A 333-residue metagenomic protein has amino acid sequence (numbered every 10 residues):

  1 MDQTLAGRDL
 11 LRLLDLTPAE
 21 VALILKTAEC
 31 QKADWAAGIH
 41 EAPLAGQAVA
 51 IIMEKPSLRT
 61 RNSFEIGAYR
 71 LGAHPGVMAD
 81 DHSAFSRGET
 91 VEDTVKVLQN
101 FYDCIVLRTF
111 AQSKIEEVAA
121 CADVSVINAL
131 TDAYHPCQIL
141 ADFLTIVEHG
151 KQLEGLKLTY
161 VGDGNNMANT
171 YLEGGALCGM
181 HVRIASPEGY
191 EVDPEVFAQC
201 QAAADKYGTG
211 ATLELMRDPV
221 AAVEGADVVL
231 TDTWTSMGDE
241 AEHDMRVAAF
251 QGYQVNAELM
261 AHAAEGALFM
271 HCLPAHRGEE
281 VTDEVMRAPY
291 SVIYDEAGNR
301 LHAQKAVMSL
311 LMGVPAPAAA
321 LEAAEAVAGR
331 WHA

Functional and structural regions predicted by a protein language model:
M1-N62, I66, Y134, E322: Positively charged, low-complexity intrinsically disordered leader regions
A48-F101: Active-site cofactor/substrate anionic-group-binding motifs, chiefly glycine- and Lys/Arg-rich phosphate-binding loops
M53-I66, H149-T231: Glycine-rich phosphate/diphosphate-binding loop of Rossmann-like nucleotide-binding domains
V95, D103-G174, H271: Anion-binding alpha/beta catalytic cores of soluble intermediary-metabolism enzymes, centered on
L98, V118, A221-A222: Structural alpha-helical scaffold elements that stabilize or flank donor/cofactor-binding regions in carbohydrate
Q201-D283: Rossmann-like adenosine-cofactor binding region
G266-A267, C272-A333: Adenosine-phosphate binding glycine-rich loop
